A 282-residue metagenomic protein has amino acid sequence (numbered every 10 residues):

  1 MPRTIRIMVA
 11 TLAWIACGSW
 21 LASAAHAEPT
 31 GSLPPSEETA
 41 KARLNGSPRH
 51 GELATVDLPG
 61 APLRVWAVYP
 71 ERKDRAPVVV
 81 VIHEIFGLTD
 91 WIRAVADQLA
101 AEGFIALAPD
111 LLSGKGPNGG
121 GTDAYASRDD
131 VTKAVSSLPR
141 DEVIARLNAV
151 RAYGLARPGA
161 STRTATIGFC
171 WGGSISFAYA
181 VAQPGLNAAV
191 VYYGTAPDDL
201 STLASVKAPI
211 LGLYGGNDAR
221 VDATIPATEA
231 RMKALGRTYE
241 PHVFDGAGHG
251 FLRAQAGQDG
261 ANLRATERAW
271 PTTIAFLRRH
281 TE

Functional and structural regions predicted by a protein language model:
M8-W20: Bacterial N-terminal signal peptides
E28, L33-N45, L53-L155, R253-Q255: Serine-hydrolase catalytic machinery in alpha/beta-hydrolase-like enzymes
L111-K115, T195, A247: Short beta-to-alpha linker loops that shape the active-site pocket of alpha/beta-hydrolase fold enzymes
L147-K207: Primarily recognizes the serine-hydrolase "nucleophile elbow" in alpha/beta-hydrolase and SGNH/GDSL folds
S205-I210, L235-T238: Short, proline-enriched alpha-helix->beta-strand connector loops that line the catalytic pocket of alpha/beta-hydrolase
G212-Y214: Short beta-strand/loop motif that positions the catalytic acidic residue of the alpha/beta-hydrolase fold
N217-D222: Acidic catalytic loop of the alpha/beta-hydrolase fold
T238-E282: C-terminal catalytic histidine-bearing segment of alpha/beta-hydrolase fold enzymes
